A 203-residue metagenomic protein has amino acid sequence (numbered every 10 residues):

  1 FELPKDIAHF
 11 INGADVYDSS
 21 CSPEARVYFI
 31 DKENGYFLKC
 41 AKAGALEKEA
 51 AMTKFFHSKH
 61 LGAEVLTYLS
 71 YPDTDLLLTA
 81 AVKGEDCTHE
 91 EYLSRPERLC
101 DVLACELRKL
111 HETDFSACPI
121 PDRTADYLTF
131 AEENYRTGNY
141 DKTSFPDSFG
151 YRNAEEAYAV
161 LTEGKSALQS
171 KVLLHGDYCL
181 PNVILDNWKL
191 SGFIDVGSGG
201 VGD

Functional and structural regions predicted by a protein language model:
F1-D15: Juxta-kinase regulatory segment immediately upstream of eukaryotic protein kinase catalytic domains
L3-D6, E112-G176: An alpha-helical support segment within catalytic cores of ATP-dependent transferases
V16, A25-V27, K171, L180: Short, acidic/polar N-cap/turn motifs at the starts of alpha helices
D18-I120: ATP-binding pocket architecture of kinase catalytic cores
N34, D75, S170-V172, L190: The start of beta-strands in P-loop NTPase/AAA+ ATPase cores
K83, L180, S198: Short, glycine/acidic-enriched loop or turn micro-motifs at the edges of active sites
V172-L173, D186-D203: Active-site Asp-x-Gly
D177, P181-I184: Catalytic-loop signature of eukaryotic-like protein kinases
